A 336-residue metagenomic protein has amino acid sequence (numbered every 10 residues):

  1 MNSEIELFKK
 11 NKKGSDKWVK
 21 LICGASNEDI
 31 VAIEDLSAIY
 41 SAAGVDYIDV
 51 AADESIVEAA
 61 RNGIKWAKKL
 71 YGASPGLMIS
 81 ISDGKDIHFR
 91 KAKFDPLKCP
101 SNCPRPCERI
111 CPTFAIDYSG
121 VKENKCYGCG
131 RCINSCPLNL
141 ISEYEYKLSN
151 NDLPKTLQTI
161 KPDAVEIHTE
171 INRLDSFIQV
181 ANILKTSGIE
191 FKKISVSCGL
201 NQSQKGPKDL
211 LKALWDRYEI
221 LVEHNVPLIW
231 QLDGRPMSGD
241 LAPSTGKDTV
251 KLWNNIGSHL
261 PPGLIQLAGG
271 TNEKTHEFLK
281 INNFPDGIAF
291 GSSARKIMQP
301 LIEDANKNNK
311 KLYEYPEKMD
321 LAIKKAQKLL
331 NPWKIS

Functional and structural regions predicted by a protein language model:
M1-G24: N-terminal amphipathic alpha-helix/helix-capping segment at the start of soluble metabolic enzymes
L7, E54-K85, S135, A181-S195 (+4 more regions): Alpha-helix-loop-beta-strand connector modules within alpha/beta enzyme cores
D16-A32, S82-S101, N124, L140-N150: Active-site mouth loops of central-metabolism enzymes
C23-E28, A32-E34, V45-D46, A52 (+3 more regions): Conserved mixed alpha/beta catalytic, RNA-binding, or beta-rich assembly cores of soluble enzyme, regulatory
Y40, A60, V165: Conserved, mostly hydrophobic/aromatic
S41, P100, E108, P112 (+2 more regions): Non-catalytic positions within long, well-ordered alpha-helices that form the structural scaffold/packing of enzyme
D46-F114: A broadly conserved sequence feature marking short terminus-proximal activation segments in nucleic acid-centric
P104-K122, R131-L148: Iron-sulfur cluster-binding cysteine motifs and their immediate structural context in ferredoxin-like electron-transfer
